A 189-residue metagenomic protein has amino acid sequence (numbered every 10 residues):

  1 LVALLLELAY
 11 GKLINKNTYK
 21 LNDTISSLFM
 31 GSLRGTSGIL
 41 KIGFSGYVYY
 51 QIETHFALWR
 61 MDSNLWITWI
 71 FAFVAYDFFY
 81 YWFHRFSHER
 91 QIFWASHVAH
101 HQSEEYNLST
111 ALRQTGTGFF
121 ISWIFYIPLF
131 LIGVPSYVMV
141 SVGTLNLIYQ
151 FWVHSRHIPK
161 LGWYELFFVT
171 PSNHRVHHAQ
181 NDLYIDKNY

Functional and structural regions predicted by a protein language model:
L1, L21-G38: Alpha-helical transmembrane segments in multi-pass membrane proteins
L1-G11, G46, F73-F79: Central hydrophobic cores of alpha-helical transmembrane segments in multi-pass inner-membrane proteins across all
L5-I25: Membrane-interface helix-loop junction between the first two transmembrane segments
N15, S45-T54, F86-F93: Membrane-helix interface/capping segments
N17-D23, L58-L65, A99-H100: Helix-boundary and loop/linker segments of multi-pass membrane transporters
G31-K41, N64-Y189: Membrane-embedded catalytic scaffold of the fatty acid hydroxylase/desaturase
Y47-I70: Juxtamembrane/interfacial segments at transmembrane-helix boundaries in multi-pass membrane proteins
